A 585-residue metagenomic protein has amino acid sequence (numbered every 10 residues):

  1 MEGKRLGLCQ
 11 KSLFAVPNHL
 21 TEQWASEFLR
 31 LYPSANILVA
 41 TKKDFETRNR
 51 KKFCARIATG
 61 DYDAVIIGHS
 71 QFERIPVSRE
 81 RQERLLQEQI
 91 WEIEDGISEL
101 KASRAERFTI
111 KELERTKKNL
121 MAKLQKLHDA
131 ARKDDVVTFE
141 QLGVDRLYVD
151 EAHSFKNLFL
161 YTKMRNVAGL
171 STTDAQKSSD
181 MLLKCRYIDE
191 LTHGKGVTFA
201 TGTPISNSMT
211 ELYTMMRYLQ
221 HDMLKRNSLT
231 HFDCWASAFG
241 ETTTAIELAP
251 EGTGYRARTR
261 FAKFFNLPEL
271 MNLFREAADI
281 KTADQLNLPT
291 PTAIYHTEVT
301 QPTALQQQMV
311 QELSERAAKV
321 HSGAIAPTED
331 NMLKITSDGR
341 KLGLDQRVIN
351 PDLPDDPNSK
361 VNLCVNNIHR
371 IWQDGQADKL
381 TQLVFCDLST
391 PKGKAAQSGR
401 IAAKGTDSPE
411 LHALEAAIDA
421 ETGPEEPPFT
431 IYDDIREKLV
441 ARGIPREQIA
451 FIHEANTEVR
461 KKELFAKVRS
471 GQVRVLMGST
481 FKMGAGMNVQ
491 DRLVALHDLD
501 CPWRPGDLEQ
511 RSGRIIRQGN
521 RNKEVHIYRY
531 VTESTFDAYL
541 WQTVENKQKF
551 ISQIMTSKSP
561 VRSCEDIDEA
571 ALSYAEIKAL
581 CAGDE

Functional and structural regions predicted by a protein language model:
M1-S26, S34, L191-G196: Conserved SF1/SF2 helicase motif Ia
L20-F45, R56, L219-M223: Conserved helix-turn-beta segment of the N-terminal RecA-like "Helicase ATP-binding" lobe in SF1/SF2 helicases
A40-R50, H69-R74, D387-S389, I449-K462 (+1 more regions): Conserved helicase motor
R50-D95, A102, F108, E112-R146 (+5 more regions): Inter-lobe coupling linker of SF2 helicases/translocases
E211-T214, M487-C501, V525-R529: A short beta-strand element within the Helicase C-terminal
L388-F451: Conserved helicase motor "Helicase C" RecA-like lobe of SF1/SF2 P-loop NTPases
D433-V440, P445-T480: Conserved helicase ATPase core of P-loop NTP-dependent helicases/translocases
R504-N522: Conserved SF2 helicase motif VI
